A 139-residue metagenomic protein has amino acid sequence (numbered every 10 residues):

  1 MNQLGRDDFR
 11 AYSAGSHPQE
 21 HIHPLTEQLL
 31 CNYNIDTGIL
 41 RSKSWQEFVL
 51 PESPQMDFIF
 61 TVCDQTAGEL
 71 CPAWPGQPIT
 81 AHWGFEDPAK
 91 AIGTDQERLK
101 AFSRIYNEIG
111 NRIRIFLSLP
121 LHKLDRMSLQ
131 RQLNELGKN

Functional and structural regions predicted by a protein language model:
M1-V49: Conserved active-site segments centered on acidic
Q3, N32, V62, G110-N111: Generic detector of well-ordered secondary structure
S13, T61, A81-G84: Structural signal for conserved beta-strand scaffold positions within catalytic alpha/beta enzyme cores
F48-P51, E69: Short amphipathic alpha-helices and their capping/turn segments at secondary-structure boundaries
P54-Q55: Alpha-helix C-terminal capping/helix-to-coil transition sites in glycosyltransferase folds
D64-A67: Short glycine-rich anion-binding loops that position phosphate/pyrophosphate groups of nucleotides and phosphorylated
L70-N139: Phosphate-binding/catalytic loops
